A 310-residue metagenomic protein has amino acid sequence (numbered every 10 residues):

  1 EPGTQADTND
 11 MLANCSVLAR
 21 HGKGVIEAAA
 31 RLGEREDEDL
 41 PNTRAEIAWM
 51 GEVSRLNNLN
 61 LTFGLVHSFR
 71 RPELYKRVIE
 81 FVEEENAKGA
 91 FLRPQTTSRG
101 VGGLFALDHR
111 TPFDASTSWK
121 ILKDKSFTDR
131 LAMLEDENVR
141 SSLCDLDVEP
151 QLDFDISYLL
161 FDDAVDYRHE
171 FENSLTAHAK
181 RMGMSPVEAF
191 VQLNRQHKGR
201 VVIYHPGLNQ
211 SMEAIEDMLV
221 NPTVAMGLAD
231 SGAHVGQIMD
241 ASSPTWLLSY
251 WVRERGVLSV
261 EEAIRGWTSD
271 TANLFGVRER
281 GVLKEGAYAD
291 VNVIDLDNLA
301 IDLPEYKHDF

Functional and structural regions predicted by a protein language model:
E1-A19, G24-G256: Active-site neighborhoods of metal-dependent hydrolases
A13, R181, E262-G266, D270: A non-catalytic, amphipathic alpha-helix used as a structural packing/dimerization or gating element in enzyme scaffolds
R20, E254, S269, N273 (+1 more regions): Conserved helix-loop functional segments at active or binding sites
L146-D147, R200-V201, T271-E279, D295-A300: Short arginine-rich
I203-E213, T271-G281, E305: Flexible, glycine/threonine-enriched loop-and-boundary segments that flank and lead into catalytic domains of large
D217-V224, A241-S243, N292-F310: C-terminal cap of metal-dependent C-N hydrolases
G256-E262: Short, charged, surface-exposed loops that flank catalytic or proteolytic processing sites
G286-A289: Loop/turn positions that initiate beta-strands
